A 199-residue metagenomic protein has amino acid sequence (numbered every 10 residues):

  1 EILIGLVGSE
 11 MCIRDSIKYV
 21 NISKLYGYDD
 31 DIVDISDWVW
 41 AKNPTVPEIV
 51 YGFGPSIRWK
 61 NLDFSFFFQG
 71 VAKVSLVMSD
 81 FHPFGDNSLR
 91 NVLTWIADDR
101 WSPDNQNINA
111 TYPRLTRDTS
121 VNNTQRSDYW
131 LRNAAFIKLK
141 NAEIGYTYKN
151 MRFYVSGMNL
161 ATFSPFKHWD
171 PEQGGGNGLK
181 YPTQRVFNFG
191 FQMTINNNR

Functional and structural regions predicted by a protein language model:
E1-G8, C12-I13: Single conserved hydrophobic/aromatic residue that forms the stacking wall/gate of nucleotide- or nucleobase-binding
I17, K73-S79, L89-R90, T162-H168 (+1 more regions): Outer-membrane beta-barrel proteins
P47-Y51, L131, A135-K140, T183-F187: Residues that define the transmembrane beta-barrel architecture of outer-membrane proteins
W59-N61, G70-V74, N141, G157-S164 (+1 more regions): Transmembrane beta-strands of outer-membrane beta-barrel pores
N61-F64, N150-F153, N198-R199: Repeated loop/turn-to-beta-strand initiation elements of outer-membrane beta-barrel proteins
F66, F153-V155, F191: Membrane-embedded beta-strand positions of outer-membrane beta-barrel proteins
V71-R152, G157: Extracytoplasmic gating/loop element in the C-terminal half of outer-membrane beta-barrel translocons and assembly
T183-R199: Outer-membrane beta-barrel "beta-signal"
